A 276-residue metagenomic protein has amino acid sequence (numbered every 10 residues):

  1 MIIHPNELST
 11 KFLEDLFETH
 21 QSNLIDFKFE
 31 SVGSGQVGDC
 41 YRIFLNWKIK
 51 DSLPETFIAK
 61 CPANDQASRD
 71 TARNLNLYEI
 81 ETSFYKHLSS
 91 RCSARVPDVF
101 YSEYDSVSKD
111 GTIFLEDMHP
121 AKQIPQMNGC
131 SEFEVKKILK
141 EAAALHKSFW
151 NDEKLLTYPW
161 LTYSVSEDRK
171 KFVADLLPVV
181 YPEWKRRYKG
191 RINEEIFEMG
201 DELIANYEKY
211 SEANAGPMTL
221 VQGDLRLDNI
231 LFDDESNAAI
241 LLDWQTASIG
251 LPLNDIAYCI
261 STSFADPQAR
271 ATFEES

Functional and structural regions predicted by a protein language model:
M1-D110, D233-A239: Conserved NTP-binding catalytic cores of kinases and kinase-like/nucleotidyltransferase enzymes across multiple kinase
S34-W47, I58, I204-N254: Active-site acidic catalytic loop and adjacent metal/ATP-binding pocket of ATP-dependent phosphoryl transfer enzymes
I58, T112-H119, F197-E198, G250: Active-site-adjacent bridging/hinge elements
A67-R69, K122-Q126, L241: Short small-residue beta-strand/loop micro-motif enriched in glycine and branched aliphatics
R73-L77, Q126-K137, S248-L251, A265-A269: Short alpha-helix boundary/capping segments
S83, H87, I249-S276: Active-site activation/catalytic loop segments of kinase-like enzymes and analogous catalytic loops in related
Y101-K137: Conserved structural core of kinase catalytic domains
K122-Q222, D234-E235: ATP-dependent phospho-/nucleotidyl transfer catalytic cores
